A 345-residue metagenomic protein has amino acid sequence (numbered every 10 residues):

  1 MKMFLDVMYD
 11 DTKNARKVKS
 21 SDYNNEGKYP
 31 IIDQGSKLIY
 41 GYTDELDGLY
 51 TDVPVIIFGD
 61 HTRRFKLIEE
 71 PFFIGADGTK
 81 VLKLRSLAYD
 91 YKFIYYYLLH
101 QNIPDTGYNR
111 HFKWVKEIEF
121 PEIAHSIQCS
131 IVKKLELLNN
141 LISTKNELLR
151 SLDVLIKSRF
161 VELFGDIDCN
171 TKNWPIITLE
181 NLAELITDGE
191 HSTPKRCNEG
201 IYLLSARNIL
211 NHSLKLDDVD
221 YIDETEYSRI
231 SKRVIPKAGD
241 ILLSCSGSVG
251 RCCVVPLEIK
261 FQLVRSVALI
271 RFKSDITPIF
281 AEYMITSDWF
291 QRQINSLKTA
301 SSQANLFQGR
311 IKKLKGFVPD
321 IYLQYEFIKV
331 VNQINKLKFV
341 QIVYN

Functional and structural regions predicted by a protein language model:
M1-K37, A124-K133, N140, N146-G189 (+2 more regions): Non-catalytic DNA-recognition/assembly elements of restriction-modification systems
K2-V53, G75-A76, E180-T193, R207-A238: Sequence-specific dsDNA recognition surfaces
V18-N24, N109-F112, K172-P175, S192-E199 (+2 more regions): Short coil/turn segments at secondary-structure boundaries
D33-L99, I103-P104, S205, T225-Y227 (+2 more regions): A short beta-sheet element
F73-K80, D105-S126, C245, K260-A268 (+1 more regions): A short glycine-rich beta-alpha junction/loop motif
I94, E122, Q128-I131, A281: Interdomain signal-transducing alpha-helices
